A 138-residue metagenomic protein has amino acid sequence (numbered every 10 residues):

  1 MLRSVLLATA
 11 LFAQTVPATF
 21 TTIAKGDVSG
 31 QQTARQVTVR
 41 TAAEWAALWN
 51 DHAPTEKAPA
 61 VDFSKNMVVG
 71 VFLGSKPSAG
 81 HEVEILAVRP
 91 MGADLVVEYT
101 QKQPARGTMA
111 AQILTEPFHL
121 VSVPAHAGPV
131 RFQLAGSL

Functional and structural regions predicted by a protein language model:
M1-A8: Sec-dependent signal peptide recognition, specifically the positively charged N-region followed immediately by
A13-L138: Exposed, flexible binding/inhibitory loops of compact, secreted disulfide-stabilized domains
